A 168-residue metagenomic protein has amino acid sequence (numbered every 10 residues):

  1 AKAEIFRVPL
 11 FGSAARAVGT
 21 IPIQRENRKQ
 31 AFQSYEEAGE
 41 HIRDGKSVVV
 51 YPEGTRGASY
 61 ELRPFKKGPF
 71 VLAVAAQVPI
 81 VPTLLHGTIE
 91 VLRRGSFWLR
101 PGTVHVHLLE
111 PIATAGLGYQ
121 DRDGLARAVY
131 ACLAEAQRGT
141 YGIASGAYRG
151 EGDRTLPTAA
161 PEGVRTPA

Functional and structural regions predicted by a protein language model:
A1-R28, Q33, E40: Catalytic core of membrane glycerolipid acyltransferases/transacylases, capturing the structured, soluble-facing
R28-A168: Non-catalytic C-terminal accessory region of glycerolipid acyltransferases and related lyso-lipid remodeling enzymes
